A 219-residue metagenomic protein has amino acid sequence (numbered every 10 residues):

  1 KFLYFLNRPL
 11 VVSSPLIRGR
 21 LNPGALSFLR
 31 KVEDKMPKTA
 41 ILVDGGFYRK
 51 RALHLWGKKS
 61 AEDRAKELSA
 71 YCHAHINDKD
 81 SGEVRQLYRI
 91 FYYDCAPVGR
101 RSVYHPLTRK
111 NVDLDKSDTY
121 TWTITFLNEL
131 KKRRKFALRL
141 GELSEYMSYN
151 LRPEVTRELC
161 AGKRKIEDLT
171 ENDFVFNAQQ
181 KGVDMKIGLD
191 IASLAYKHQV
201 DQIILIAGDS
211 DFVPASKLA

Functional and structural regions predicted by a protein language model:
F2, I17-R18: Non-catalytic, polymerase-adjacent accessory regions of viral genome-replication enzymes
F2-F5, F28: Aromatic (phenylalanine/tyrosine) cluster motif
L6-N7, V12: Compositionally biased, low-complexity intrinsically disordered regions
R8, R18-R20, R30: Basic polycationic patches enriched in arginine
S13, N22-L159, N172, F176: Domain-level signal for Mg2+-assisted phosphodiester chemistry and nucleotide/NA-binding surfaces in nucleic-acid
R20-L21, L26, R164, D184: Compositionally biased, intrinsically disordered low-complexity regions
L140-A219: Nuclease catalytic cores that cleave nucleic-acid phosphodiester bonds, predominantly acidic two-metal-ion
